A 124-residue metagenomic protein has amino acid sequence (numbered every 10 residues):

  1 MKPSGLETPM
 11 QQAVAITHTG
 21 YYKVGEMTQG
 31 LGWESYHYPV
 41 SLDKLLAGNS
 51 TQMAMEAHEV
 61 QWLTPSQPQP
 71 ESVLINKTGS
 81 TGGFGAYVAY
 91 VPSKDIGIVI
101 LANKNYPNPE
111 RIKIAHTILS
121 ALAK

Functional and structural regions predicted by a protein language model:
M1-K124: Catalytic loop of the DD-peptidase/beta-lactamase superfamily, centered on the K-T-G motif and neighboring
